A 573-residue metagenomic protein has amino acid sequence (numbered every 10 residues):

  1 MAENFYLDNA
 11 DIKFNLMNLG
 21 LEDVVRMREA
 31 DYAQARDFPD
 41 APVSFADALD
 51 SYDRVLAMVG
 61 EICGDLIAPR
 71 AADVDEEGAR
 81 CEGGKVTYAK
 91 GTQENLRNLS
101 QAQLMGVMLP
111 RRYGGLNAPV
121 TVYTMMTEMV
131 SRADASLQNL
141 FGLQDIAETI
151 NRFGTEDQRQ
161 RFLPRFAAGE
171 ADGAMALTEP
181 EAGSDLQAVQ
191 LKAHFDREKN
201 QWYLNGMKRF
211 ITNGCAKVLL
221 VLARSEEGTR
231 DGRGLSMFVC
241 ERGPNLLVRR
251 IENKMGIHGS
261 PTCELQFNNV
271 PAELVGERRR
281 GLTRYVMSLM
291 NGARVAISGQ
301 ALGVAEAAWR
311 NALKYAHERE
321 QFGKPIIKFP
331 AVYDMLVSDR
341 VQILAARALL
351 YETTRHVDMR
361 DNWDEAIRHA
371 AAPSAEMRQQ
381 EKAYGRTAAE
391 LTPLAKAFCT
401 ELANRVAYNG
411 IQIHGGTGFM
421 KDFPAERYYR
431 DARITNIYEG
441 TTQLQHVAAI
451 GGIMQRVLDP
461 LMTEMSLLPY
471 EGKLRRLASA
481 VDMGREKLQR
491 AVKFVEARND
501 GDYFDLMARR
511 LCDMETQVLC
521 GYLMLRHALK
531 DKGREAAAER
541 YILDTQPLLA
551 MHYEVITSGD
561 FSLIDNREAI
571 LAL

Functional and structural regions predicted by a protein language model:
M1-E82, V86: Extended, charge-enriched "interface" segments that sit outside catalytic cores
A2-P39, D145, V406, G416-S479 (+1 more regions): Glycine-rich phosphate/cofactor-binding loops in nucleotide/flavin-utilizing enzymes
G60-E61, K90-P164, A168, T212-G214 (+5 more regions): Internal helix-loop-helix
Q201, N205-L246: A short core secondary-structure module
G243-P244, K254, P261-A293, R310-I327 (+2 more regions): A glycine-rich, basic-preceded beta-loop-alpha segment at the flavin cofactor/substrate interface of flavin-utilizing
L344-K396, V492-L506, L525-L529: C-terminal helix-coil-helix/basic helical segment that borders enzyme active sites and/or dimer interfaces and provides
Y384-T417: Charged, glycine-rich active-site and insertion segments that engage polyanionic ligands
R456, L468-L573: C-terminal amphipathic alpha-helical interaction region
